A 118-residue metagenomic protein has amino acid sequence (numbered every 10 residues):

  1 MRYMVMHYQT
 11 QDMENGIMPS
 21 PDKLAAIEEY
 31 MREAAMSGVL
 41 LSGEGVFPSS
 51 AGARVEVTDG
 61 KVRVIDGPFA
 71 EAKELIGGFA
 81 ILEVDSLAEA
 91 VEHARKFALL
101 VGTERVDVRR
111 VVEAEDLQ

Functional and structural regions predicted by a protein language model:
M1-Q118: Conserved, structured core segments of small domains
